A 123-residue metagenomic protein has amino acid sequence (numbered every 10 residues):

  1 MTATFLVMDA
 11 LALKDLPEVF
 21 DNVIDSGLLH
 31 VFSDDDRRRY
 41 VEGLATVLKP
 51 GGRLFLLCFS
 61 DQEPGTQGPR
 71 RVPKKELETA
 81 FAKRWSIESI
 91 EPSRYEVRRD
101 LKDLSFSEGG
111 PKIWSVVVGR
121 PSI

Functional and structural regions predicted by a protein language model:
M1-E18, F32-I123: Class I (Rossmann-like) S-adenosyl-L-methionine-dependent methyltransferase catalytic domain, capturing the SAM-binding
D21: Conserved acidic residues
I24: A conserved beta-strand element that flanks and buttresses the S-adenosyl-L-methionine
G27-V31: Short catalytic micro-motifs in class I SAM-dependent methyltransferases
